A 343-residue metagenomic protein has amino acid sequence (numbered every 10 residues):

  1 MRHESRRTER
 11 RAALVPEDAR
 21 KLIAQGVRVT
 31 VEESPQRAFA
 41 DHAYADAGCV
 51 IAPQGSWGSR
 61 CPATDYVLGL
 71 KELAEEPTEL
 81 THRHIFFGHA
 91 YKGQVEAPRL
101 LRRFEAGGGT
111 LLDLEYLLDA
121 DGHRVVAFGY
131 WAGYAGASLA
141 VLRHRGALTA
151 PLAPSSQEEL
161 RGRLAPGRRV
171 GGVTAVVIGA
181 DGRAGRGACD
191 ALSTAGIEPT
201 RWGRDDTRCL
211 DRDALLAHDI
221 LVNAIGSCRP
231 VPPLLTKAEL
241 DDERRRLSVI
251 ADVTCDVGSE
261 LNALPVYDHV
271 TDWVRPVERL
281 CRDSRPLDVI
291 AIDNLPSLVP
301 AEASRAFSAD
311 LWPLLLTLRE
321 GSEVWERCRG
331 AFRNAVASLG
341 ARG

Functional and structural regions predicted by a protein language model:
M1-R103: An N-terminal-biased, well-structured beta-alpha scaffold segment characteristic of Rossmann-like dinucleotide-binding
M1-S34, F39, T149-G226: Glycine-rich phosphate/diphosphate-binding loop of Rossmann-like nucleotide-binding domains
T30-E33, A52-P53, C61-P62, G69 (+5 more regions): General beta-strand structural signal in soluble alpha/beta enzymes
Y66-G146: Phosphate/diphosphate ligand-binding glycine-rich loop within oxidoreductases
T81, G171-T174, L247: Phosphate-coordination loops involved in phosphoryl transfer and adenosine-cofactor binding
E115-R163, C255-G343: Adenosine-phosphate binding glycine-rich loop
R204-R285: Rossmann-like adenosine-cofactor binding region
